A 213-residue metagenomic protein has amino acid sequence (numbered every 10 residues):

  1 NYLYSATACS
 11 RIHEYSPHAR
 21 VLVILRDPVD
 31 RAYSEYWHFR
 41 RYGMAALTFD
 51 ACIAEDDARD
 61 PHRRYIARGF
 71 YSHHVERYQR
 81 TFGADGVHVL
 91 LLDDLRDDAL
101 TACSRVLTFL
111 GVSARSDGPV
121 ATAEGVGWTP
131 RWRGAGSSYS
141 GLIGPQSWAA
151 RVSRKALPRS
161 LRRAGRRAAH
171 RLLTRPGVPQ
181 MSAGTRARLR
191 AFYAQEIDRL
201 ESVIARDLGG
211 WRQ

Functional and structural regions predicted by a protein language model:
N1-Q213: Anion-recognition interface
